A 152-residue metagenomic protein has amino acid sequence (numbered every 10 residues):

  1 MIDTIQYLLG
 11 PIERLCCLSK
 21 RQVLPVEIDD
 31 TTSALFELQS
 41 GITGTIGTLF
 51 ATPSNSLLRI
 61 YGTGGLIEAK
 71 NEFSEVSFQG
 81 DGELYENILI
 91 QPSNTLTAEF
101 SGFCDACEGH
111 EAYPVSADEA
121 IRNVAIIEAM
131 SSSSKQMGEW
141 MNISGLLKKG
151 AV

Functional and structural regions predicted by a protein language model:
M1-T4, S56, E99-G102: Hydrophobic alpha-helical segments typical of transmembrane helices and their membrane-interface/capping positions
M1-T43, L49-P53, D118: Rossmann-like dinucleotide-binding domain that binds NAD(P)(H)
I12, I42-T43, G64-L66, F73: Structural motif
Q39, D105-V152: C-terminal helix-rich "cap/oligomerization" subdomain common to oxidoreductases
S40-I42, S54, G65-L66, E83-L84 (+1 more regions): Short acidic/polar mixed-charge low-complexity motifs
S54-N55, Y61, I67-N71, A98: C-terminal substrate-binding/catalytic lobe of Rossmann-fold NAD(P)-dependent oxidoreductases
L58, S74-G82: Short polybasic amphipathic segments
L89-S101: Active-site loop of classical SDR/Rossmann-like NAD(P)-dependent oxidoreductases, centered on the catalytic Tyr-X3-Lys
